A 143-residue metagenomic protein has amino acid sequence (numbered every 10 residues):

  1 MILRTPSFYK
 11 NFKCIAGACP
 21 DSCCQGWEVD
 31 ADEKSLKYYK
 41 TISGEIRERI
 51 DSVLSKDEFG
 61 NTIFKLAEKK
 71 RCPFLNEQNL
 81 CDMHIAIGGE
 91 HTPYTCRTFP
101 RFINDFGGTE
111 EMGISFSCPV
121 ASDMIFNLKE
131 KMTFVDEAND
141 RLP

Functional and structural regions predicted by a protein language model:
M1-P143: Hydrophobic scaffolds flanking metal-cofactor catalytic centers in soluble metalloenzymes
